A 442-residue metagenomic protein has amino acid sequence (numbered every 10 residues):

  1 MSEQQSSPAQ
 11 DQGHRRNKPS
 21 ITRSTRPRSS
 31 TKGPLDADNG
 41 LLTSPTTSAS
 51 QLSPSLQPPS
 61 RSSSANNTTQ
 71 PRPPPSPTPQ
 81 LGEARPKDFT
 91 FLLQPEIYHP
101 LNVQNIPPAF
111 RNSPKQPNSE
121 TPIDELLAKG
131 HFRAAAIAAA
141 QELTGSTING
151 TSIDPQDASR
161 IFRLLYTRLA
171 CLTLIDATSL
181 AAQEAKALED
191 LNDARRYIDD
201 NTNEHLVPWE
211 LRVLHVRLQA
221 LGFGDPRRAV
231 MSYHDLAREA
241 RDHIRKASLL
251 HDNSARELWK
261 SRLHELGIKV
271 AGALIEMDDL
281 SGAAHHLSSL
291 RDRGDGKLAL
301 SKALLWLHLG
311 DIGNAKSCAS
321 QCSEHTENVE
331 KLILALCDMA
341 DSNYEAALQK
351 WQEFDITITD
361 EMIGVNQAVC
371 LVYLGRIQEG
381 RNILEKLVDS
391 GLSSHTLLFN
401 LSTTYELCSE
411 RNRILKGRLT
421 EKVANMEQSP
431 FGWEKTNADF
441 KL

Functional and structural regions predicted by a protein language model:
M1-K115, A135: Intrinsically disordered, low-complexity acidic/proline-rich regions of large eukaryotic scaffold proteins
F89-L164, A182-D200: Internal amphipathic alpha-helical repeat/solenoid segments
I106-R111, E142-I148, I153-D154, L188-D193 (+7 more regions): Solenoid-like repeat scaffolds
P114-S119, R160-L164, L206-L211, W259-G267 (+4 more regions): Generic helix N-cap/helix-start motif at coil->alpha-helix transitions
T121-E125, T167-L169, L174, V207-L218 (+6 more regions): "A position-specific structural signal for the A-helix of alpha-solenoid helical repeats
K129, I175, G222-F223, M277 (+4 more regions): Structural motif corresponding to the intra-repeat A-B loop/turn of tetratricopeptide repeats
S146-D157, A194-L206, A240-K260: Flexible helix-coil transition and linker loops at the boundaries of alpha-helical arrays
A315-L442: Structured C-terminal portions of repeat-based eukaryotic scaffold domains
